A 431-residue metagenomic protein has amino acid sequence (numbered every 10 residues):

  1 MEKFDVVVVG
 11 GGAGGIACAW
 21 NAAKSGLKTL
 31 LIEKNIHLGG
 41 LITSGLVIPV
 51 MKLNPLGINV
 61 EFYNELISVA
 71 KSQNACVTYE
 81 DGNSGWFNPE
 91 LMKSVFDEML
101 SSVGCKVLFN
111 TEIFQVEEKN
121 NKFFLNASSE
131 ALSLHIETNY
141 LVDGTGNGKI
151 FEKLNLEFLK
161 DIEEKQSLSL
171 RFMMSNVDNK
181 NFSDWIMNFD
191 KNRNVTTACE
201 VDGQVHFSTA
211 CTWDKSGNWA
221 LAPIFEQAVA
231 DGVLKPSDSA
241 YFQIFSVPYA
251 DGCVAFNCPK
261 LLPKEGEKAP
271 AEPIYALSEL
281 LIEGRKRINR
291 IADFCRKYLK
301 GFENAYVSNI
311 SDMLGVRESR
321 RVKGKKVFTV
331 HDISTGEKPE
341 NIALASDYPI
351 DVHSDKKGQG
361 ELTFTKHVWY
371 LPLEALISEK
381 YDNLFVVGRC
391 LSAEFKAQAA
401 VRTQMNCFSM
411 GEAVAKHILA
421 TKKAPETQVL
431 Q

Functional and structural regions predicted by a protein language model:
E2-F4, A131-Y140: Core beta-strand elements of the Rossmann-like FAD/NAD(P) dinucleotide-binding domain in flavoenzyme oxidoreductases
E2-G12: Beta1/beta-strand and adjacent pyrophosphate-binding region of the FAD-binding site in flavoprotein oxidoreductases
V9, H135-N147: Short hydrophobic core segments
G15: N-terminal Rossmann-fold NAD(P) dinucleotide-binding loop
N21, L27-K28, E33-Q115, S167: Conserved N-terminal/central alpha/beta ligand/cofactor-binding core
V77-Y79, N83-W86, I162-N383, L391-E394: Mobile, glycine/GP-rich and aromatic-enriched active-site lid/loop segments adjacent to catalytic centers
E117-H135: Conserved beta-strand-loop-beta-strand element in the redox core of flavoprotein oxidoreductases
F408-P425: Internal hydrophobic alpha-helix adjacent to the cofactor/substrate pocket in enzyme cavities
